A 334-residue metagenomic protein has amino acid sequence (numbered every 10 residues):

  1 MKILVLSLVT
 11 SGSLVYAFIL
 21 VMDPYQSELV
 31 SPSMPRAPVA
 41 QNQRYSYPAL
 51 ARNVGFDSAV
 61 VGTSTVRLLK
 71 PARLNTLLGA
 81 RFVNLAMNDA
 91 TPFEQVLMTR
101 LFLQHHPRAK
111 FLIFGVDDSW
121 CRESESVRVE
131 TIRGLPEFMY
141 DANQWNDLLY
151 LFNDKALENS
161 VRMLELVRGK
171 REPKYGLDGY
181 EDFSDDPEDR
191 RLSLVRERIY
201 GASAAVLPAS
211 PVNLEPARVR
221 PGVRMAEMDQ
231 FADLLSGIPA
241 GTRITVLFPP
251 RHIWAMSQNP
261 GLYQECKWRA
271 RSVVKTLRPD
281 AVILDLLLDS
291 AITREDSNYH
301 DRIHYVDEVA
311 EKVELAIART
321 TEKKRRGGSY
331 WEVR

Functional and structural regions predicted by a protein language model:
K2-D23: Hydrophobic membrane-insertion alpha-helices, especially the h-region of bacterial N-terminal signal peptides
M22-R44: Alpha-helical transmembrane signal-anchor/signal-peptide segments
P38-T65: Short extracytoplasmic
G55, V61, T65-L151: Membrane-embedded segments
V96, R224-A232, L262-V273: Well-ordered, non-membrane alpha-helical segments in soluble/globular domains
V116, V129-G241, E322, Y330-R334: Secreted/periplasmic serine-hydrolase-like ester/acetyl group-modifying domain
S236-G261: Active-site segments of SGNH/GDSL-like serine hydrolases that catalyze O-acetyl group transfer/hydrolysis on lipids
M256-S257, G261-R334: C-terminal regions of proteins
